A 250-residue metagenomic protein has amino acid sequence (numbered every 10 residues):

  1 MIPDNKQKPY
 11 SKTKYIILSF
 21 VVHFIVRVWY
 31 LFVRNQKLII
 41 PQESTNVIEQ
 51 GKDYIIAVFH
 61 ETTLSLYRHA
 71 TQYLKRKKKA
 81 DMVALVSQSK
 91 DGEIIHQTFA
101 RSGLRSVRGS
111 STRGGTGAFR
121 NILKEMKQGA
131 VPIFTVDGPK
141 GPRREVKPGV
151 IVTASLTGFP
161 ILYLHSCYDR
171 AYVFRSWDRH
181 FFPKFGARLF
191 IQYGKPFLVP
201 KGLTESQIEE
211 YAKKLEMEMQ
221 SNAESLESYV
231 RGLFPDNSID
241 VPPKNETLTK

Functional and structural regions predicted by a protein language model:
M1-V33, T45-I48, R101, R105 (+1 more regions): Non-catalytic C-terminal accessory region of glycerolipid acyltransferases and related lyso-lipid remodeling enzymes
R27-K52, S65, T71-Q72: A short, well-structured juxtamembrane/interface segment
I39, V58-H60, V86, K195 (+1 more regions): Pocket-edge structural micro-motifs
K52-R113: Catalytic core of membrane glycerolipid acyltransferases/transacylases, capturing the structured, soluble-facing
